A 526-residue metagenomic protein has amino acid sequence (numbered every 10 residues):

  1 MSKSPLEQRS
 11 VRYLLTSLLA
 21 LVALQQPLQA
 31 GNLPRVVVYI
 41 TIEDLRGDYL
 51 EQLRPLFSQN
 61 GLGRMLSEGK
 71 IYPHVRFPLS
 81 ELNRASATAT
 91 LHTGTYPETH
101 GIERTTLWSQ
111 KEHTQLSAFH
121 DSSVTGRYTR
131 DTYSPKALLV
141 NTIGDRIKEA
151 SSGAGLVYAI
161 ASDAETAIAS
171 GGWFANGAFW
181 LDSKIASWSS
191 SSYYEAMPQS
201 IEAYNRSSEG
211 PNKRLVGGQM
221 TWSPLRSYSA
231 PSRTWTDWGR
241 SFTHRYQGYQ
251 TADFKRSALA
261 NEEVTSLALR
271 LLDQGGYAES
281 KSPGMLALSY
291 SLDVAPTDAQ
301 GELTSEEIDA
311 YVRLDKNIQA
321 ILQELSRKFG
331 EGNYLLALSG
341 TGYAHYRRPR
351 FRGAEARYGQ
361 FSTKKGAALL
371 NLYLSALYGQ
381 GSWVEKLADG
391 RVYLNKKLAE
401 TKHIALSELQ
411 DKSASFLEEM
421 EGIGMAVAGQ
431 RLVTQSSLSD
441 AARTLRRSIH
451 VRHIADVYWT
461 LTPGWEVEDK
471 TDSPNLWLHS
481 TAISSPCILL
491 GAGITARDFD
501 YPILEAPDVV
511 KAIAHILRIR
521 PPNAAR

Functional and structural regions predicted by a protein language model:
K3-L15: Bacterial N-terminal signal peptides that target proteins for export
P34-R46, M65, L91, I147 (+7 more regions): Beta-strand elements within well-structured catalytic alpha/beta cores of enzymes that handle phosphate/sulfate esters
Y49, F57, F254-S280, D293-Y334: A long, amphipathic alpha-helix that forms part of the scaffold/cap immediately adjacent to metal-dependent active
L50-T99, L156-I160: Short, structured active-site-proximal loop/turn typified by the sulfatase FGly-forming signature C/S-X-P-X-R
F57, N83, T106-T132, V140 (+7 more regions): Secreted, luminal/periplasmic, and some membrane-associated catalytic domains that remodel anionic oxygen-ester
R76-S80, K136-V140, D309, S375-G390 (+5 more regions): A short beta-strand-to-alpha-helix junction
T95-Y96, G101-G284, Y290-D298, E419-M425: His/Asp/Glu-rich, glycine-adjacent segments that coordinate divalent cations and/or stabilize oxyanion chemistry on
H453-I454, Y458-T495: C-terminal, low-complexity/hydrophilic appendages and adjacent surface loops of extracellular/periplasmic anionic
